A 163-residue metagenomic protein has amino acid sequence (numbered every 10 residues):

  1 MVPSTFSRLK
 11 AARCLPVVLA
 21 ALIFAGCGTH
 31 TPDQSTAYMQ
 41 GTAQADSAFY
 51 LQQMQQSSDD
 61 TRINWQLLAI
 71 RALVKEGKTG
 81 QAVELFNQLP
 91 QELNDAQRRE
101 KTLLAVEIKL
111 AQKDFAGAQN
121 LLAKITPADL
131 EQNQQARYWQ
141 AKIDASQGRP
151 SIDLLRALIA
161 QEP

Functional and structural regions predicted by a protein language model:
M1-K10: N-terminal secretory signal peptides that target proteins for export/translocation
I23-G26: C-terminal motif of bacterial Sec signal peptides marking the signal peptidase cleavage site
G28-T31: Bacterial signal peptide processing site
T36-F49, R71-L85, L110-L121, S146-L154: Helix-turn-helix repeat elements of alpha-solenoid scaffolds
D46, R62, R98, E131-Q135 (+1 more regions): Residues that mark the junctions of alpha-helical repeat units in TPR/alpha-solenoid scaffolds
L51-D60, N87-A96, A123-Q132, R156-P163: Solenoid-like repeat scaffolds
L68, L104, Q134-A141: "A position-specific structural signal for the A-helix of alpha-solenoid helical repeats
A105-K109: TPR/Sel1-like alpha-solenoid repeat signature
